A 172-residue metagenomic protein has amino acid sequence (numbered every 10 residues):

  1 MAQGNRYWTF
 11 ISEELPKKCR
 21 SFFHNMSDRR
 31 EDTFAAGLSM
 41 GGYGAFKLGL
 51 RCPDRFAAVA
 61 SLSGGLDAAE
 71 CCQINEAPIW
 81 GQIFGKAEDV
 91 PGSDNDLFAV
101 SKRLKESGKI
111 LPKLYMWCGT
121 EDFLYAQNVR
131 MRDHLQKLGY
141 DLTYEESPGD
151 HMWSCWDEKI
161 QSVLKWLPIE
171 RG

Functional and structural regions predicted by a protein language model:
M1-G172: Non-catalytic cap/lid and distal C-terminal segments of serine-dependent acyl enzymes
